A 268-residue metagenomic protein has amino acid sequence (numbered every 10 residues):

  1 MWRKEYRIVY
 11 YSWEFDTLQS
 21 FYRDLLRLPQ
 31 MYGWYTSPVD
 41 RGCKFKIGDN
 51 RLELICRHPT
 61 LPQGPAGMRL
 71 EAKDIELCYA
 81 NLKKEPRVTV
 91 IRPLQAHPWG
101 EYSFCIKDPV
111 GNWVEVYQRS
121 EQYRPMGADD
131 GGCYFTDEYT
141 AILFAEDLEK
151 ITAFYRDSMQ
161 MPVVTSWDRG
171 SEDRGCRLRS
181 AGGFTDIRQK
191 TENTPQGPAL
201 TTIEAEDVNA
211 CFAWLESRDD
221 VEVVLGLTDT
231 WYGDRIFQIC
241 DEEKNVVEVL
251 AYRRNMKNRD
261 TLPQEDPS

Functional and structural regions predicted by a protein language model:
M1-K4, V9-L52, I142-F184: Core segments of cupin and vicinal oxygen chelate
M1-Q19, A66-M68, R119-T152, V164 (+2 more regions): N-terminal beta-strand motif that seeds the catalytic metal site of vicinal oxygen chelate
K4-E14, C43-K46, P59-K84, Y102-K107 (+6 more regions): Vicinal oxygen chelate
W34, R57, A96, K190 (+1 more regions): Short loop/turn motifs that cap or connect beta-strands within the blades of beta-propeller-type repeat domains
S37-V39, G64, G170-E172, G197 (+1 more regions): Residues that act as N-cap/strand-start positions at coil-to-secondary-structure junctions
D49-E53, G111-W113, G182-D186, K244-V246: Short, charged/polar, Gly/Pro-enriched secondary-structure boundary elements
K83-Y134, A213-S268: Vicinal oxygen chelate
